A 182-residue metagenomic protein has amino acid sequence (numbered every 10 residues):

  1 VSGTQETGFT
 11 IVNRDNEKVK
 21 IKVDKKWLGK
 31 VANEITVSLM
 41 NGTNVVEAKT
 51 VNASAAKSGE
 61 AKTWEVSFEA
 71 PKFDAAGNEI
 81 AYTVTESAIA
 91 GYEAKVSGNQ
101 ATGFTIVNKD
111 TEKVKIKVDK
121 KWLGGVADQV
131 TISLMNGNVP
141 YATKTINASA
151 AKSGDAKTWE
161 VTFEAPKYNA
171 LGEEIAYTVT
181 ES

Functional and structural regions predicted by a protein language model:
V1-S182: Solvent-exposed loop/turn and edge beta-strand elements of beta-rich ligand-binding domains
